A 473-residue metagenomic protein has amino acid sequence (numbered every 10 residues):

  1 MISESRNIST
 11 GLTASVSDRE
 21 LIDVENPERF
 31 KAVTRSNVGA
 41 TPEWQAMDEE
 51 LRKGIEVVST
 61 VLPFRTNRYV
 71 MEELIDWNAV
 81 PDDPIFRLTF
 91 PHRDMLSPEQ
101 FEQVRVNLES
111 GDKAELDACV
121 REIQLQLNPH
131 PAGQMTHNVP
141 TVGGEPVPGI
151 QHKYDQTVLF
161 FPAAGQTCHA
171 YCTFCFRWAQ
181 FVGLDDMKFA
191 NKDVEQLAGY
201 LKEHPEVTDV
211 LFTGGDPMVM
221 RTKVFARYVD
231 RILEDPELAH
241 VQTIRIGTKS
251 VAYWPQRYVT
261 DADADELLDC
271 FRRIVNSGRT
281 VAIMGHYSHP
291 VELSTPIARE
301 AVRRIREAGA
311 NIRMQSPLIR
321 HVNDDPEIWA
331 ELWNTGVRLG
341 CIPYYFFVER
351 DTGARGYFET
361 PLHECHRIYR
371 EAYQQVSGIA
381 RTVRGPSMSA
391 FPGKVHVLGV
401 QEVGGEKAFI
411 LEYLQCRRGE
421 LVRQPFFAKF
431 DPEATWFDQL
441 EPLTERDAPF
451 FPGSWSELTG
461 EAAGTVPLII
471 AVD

Functional and structural regions predicted by a protein language model:
I2-H152: Flexible, acidic/Gly-rich N-terminal and inter-domain linker regions that tether and position cofactor-handling modules
I2-I8, E364-D473: C-terminal accessory extensions appended to soluble enzyme cores
L51-E56, V182, V210-G214, M284-Y287 (+2 more regions): Glycine- and acidic
V70, C172, Y344: Conserved, mostly hydrophobic/aromatic
F101-F161, F174-G278: Conserved Radical SAM active-site core
A163-Y171: Cysteine-centered iron-sulfur cluster-binding motifs in ferredoxin-type domains/subunits of redox enzymes
T167, V251, S288-P290, I319 (+3 more regions): Short, glycine-/Ser/Thr-/acidic-enriched flexible segments
E195-A198, K202, M218-V376: Conserved AdoMet/S-adenosylmethionine-binding subsite of the radical SAM
